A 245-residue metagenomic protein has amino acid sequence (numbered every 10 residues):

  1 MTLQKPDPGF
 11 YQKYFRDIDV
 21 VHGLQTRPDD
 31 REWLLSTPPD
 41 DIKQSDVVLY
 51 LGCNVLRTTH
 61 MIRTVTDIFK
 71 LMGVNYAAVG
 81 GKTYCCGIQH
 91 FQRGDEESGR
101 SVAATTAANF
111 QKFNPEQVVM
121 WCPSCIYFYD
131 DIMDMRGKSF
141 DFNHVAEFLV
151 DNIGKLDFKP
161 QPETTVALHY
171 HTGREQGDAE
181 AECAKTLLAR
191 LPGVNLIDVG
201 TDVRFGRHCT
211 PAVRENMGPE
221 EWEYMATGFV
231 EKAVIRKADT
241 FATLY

Functional and structural regions predicted by a protein language model:
M1-W121, I126-F128, I132-G137, N152: Iron-sulfur-cluster electron-transfer modules
L51, C122, A146, Y170-T172: Short, structured patches in soluble enzyme cores that scaffold and shape functional sites
L71, G137-S139, E163, L191: Short, well-ordered coil/turn elements that cap or connect secondary structure elements
P115, F140, A238: A short helix->loop->beta-strand "cap" motif at the edges of active sites that frequently abuts
K138-V145, I197: Short hydrophobic/aromatic-enriched beta-strand-loop microsegments
H144-V150, T201: Short, acidic/turn-prone active-site loops that include or flank metal/cofactor- and phosphate-binding residues
G154-Y245: Redox cofactor-anchoring modules in respiratory/redox and cofactor-processing assemblies
